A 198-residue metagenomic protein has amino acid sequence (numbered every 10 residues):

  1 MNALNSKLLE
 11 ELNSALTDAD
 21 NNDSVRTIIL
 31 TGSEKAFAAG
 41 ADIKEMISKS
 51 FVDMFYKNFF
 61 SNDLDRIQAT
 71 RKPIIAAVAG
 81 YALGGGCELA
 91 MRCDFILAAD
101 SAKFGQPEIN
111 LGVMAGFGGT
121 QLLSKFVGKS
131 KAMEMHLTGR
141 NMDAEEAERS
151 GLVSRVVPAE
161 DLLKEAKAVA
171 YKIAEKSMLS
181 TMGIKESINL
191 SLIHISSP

Functional and structural regions predicted by a protein language model:
M1, K35-A38, L83-G84, I188: Short, active-site-adjacent cap segments at secondary-structure transitions
M1-S33: Conserved CoA-thioester-binding segment of acyl-CoA-metabolizing enzymes
L12, L30, D42, A90 (+3 more regions): Terminal peptide-recognition signature
G40, K57-S61, G84, M114 (+2 more regions): Glycine-rich phosphate-binding loop at the start of an alpha helix
S48-F59: A short acidic, glycine-rich active-site loop that binds or catalyzes chemistry on phosphate/adenosine moieties
D63-A69, A77, L83-L137, S150 (+1 more regions): CoA-thioester-processing core
F95, E134, T138-R140, E146 (+2 more regions): Well-ordered beta-strand positions
L97-A102, V153-S196: C-terminal long alpha-helix characteristic of the crotonase
